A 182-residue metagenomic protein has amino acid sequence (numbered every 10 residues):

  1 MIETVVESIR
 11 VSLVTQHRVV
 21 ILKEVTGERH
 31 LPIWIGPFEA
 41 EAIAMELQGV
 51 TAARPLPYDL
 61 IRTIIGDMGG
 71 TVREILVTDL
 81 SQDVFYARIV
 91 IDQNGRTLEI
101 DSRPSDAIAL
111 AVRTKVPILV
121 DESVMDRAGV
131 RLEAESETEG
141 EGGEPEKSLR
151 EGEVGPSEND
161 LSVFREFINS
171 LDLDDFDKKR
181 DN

Functional and structural regions predicted by a protein language model:
M1-I108, V112-N182: Divalent-cation
